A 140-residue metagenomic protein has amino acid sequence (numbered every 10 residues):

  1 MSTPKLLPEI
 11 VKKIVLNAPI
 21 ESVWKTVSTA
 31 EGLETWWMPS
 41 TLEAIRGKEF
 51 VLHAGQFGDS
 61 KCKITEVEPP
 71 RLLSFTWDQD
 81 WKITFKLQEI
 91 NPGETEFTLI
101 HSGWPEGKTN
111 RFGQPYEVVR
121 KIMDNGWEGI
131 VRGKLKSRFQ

Functional and structural regions predicted by a protein language model:
M1-V11: Short acidic N-proximal helix/loop "leader" segments that mark the beginning of a domain or an inter-domain linker
I10-I14, L99-H101, W127: A structural signal for short, well-ordered beta-strand segments
V11-K12, A18, S22, S28-K61 (+1 more regions): Short beta-edge strand/loop motif at the mouth of beta-sheet-based domains
E21, K25, E66, P92 (+3 more regions): Replace "anionic and nucleotidyl ligands
W24, W36-W37, W77, W127: Signature tryptophan residues that serve as conserved aromatic anchors
G55-T98, S102-P105: Hydrophobic-ligand binding "helix-grip"
G103-Q140: A conserved amphipathic terminal alpha-helix motif
